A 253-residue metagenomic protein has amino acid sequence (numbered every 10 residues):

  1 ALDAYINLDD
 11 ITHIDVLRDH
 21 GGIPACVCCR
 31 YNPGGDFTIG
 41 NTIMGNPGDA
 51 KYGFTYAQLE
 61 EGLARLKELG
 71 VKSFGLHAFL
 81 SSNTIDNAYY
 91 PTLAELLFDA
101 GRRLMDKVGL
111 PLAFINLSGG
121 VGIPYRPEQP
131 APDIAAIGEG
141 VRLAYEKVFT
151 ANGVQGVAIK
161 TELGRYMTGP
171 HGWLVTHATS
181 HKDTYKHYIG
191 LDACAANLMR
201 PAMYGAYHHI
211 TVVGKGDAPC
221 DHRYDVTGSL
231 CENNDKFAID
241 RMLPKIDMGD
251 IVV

Functional and structural regions predicted by a protein language model:
A1-F114, I123, A144, F149: Active-site-proximal beta-alpha core segment in soluble small-molecule metabolic enzymes
I11, G53-Y56, E60, P91 (+6 more regions): Electropositive phosphate-/nucleotide-binding environments in soluble metabolic enzymes
I11, N32-G34, F79, S118 (+3 more regions): Anionic group-transfer/hydrolysis microenvironments
L17, C29, L76, L117 (+3 more regions): Conserved, mostly hydrophobic/aromatic
G35-I39, A113-Q129, K160-H171, L198-M199: Flexible glycine/acidic-rich beta-alpha junction loops that bind and position SAM and/or redox cofactors in anaerobic
D86-L93, P124-I137, T168-S180, I239-M242: Short glycine/threonine-rich loop-to-helix capping motif typified by GTGT followed within a few residues by an Asp-Pro
V154-V253: Charged (often Lys/Glu-rich) extended helix/loop segments that serve as interaction or gating elements
